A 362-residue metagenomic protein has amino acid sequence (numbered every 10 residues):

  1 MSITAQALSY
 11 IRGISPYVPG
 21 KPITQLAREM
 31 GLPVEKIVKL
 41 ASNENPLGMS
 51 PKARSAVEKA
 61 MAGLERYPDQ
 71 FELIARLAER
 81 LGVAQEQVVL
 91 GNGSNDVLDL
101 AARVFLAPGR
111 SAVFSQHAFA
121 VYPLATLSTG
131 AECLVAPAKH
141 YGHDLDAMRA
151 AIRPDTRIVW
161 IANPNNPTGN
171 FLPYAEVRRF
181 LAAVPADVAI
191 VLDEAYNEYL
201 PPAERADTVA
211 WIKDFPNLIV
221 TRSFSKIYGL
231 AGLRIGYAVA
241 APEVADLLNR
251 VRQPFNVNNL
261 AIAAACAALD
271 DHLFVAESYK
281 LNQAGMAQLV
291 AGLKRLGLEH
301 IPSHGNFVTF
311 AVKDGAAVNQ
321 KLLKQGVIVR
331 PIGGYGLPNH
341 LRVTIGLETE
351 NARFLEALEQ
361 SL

Functional and structural regions predicted by a protein language model:
S2-N95, L100: N-terminal small-domain helix-loop-helix segment of the aminotransferase-like
E35-K36, A84-V88, G109-S111, D155 (+3 more regions): Short acidic capping loops at alpha-helix termini that bridge into adjacent secondary structure
S50, N217-I301: PLP-dependent aminotransferase class I/II
V104-I161: PLP-dependent aminotransferase-like
L127, L145-D155, P167-I190, E194-I227: Active-site pre-lysine segment of PLP-dependent enzymes
A175, K321-Q325, G334-L362: PLP-dependent enzyme catalytic core of the Aspartate aminotransferase-like
Q283, A291-Q325, L341: Conserved PLP-binding catalytic core of the aspartate aminotransferase-like
